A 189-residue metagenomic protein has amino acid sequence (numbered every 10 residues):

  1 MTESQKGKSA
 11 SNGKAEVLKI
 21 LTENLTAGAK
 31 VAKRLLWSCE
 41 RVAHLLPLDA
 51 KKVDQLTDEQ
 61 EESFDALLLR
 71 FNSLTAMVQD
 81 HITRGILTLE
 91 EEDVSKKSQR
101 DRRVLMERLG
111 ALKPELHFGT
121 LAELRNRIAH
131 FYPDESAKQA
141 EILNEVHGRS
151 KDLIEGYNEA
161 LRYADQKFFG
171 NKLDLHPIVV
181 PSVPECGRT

Functional and structural regions predicted by a protein language model:
T2-T189: Solvent-exposed interaction patches of small proteins and small membrane subunits
